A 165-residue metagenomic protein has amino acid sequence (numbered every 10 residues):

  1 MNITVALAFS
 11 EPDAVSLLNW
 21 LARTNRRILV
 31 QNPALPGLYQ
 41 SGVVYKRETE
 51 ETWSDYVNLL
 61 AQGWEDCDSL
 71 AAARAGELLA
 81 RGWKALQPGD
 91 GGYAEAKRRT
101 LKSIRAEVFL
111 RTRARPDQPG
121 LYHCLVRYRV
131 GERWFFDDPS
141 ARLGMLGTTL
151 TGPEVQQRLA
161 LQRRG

Functional and structural regions predicted by a protein language model:
M1-G165: A structural boundary/capping signal
